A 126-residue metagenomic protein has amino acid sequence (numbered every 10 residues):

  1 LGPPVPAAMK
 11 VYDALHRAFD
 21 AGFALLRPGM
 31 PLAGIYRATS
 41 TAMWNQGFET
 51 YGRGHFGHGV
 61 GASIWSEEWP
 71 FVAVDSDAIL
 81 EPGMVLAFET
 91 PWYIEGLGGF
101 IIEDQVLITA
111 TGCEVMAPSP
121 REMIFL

Functional and structural regions predicted by a protein language model:
L1-L126: Active-site neighborhoods and metal-handling regions in enzymes and metal-associated proteins
